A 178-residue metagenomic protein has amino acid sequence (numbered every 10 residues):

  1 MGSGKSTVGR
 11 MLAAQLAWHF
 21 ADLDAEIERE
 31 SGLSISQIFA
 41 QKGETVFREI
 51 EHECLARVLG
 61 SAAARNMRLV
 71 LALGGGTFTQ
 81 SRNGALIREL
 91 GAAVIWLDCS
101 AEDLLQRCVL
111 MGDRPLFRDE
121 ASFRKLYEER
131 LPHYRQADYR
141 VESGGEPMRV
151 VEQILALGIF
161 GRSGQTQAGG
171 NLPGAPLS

Functional and structural regions predicted by a protein language model:
S3: ATP-binding Walker
S6: Walker A/P-loop
M11, Q15, R68, A93 (+1 more regions): NTP-dependent small-molecule kinase module
A14-L23: Post-Walker A helix-loop "phosphate-sensing" segment adjacent to the P-loop in P-loop NTPases
L23-R88, H133: ATP-dependent small-molecule kinase phosphotransfer cores that center on conserved nucleotide phosphate-binding segments
G74-F78, S100-E102, E146: Short glycine-rich anion-binding loops that position phosphate/pyrophosphate groups of nucleotides and phosphorylated
R82-A85, Q106-L110, Q153-L155: Short amphipathic alpha-helical segments
E89-P132: A glycine- and Lys/Arg-enriched "phosphate-lid" helix/loop adjacent to the NTP-binding pocket of small-molecule kinases
